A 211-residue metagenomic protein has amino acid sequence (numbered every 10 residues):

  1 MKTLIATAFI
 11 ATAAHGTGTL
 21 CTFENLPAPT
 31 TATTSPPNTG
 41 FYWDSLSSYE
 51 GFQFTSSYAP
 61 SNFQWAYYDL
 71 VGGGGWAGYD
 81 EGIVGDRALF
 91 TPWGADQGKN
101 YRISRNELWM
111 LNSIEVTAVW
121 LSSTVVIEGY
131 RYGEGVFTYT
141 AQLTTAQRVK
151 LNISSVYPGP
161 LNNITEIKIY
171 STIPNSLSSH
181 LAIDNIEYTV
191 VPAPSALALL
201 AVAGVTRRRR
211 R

Functional and structural regions predicted by a protein language model:
M1-L4, A8-H15, S195-R211: C-terminal cell-surface anchoring/sorting signal
G18-A28, S35-W43, G129-V190: Terminal, low-complexity interaction segments
G18-R102, N106: N-terminal targeting leaders for non-cytosolic proteins
K99, N112, S123-V125: Short beta-strand/loop motifs in extracellular/secreted proteins, especially within beta-sandwich accessory domains
N106-S113: Extended extracellular/luminal ectodomain segments enriched in beta-structured repeat modules
E107, A118-W120, P192: A generic beta-sheet turn/junction motif
S113-E115, V126, E166-K168: Beta-strand secondary-structure signal
V116-T124, S176: Extended, low-complexity, turn-rich repeat/linker tracts enriched in Gly/Pro/Ser/Thr and Asp/Glu that occur
